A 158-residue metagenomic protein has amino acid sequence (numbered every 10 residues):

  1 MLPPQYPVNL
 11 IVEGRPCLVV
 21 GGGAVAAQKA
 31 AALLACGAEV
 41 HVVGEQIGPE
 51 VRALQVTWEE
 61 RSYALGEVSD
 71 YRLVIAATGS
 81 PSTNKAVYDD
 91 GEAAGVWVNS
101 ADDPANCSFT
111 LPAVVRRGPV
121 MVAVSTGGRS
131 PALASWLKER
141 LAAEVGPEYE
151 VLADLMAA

Functional and structural regions predicted by a protein language model:
M1-Q46, V51-A53, R61: Hydrophobic, well-ordered beta-alpha structural blocks that scaffold small-molecule cofactor pockets
G23-V25, P81-S82, G128: Residue-level detector of alpha-helix initiation sites
V40, W58, G95-V98: Hydrophobic beta-strand scaffold residues
E45-I47, Y63, D102-N106, G127-G128: Short, ordered loop/turn segments at secondary-structure junctions
S62-D70: Short amphipathic alpha-helix with an adjacent loop that forms part of the alpha/beta core around
R72-T78, F109-G128: Short basic, glycine-rich beta-strand/loop surfaces that mediate nucleic-acid
L73-G79, N84-L111: ADP-ribose/adenylate-binding Rossmann-like module
G128-A158: An accessory alpha-helical subdomain
